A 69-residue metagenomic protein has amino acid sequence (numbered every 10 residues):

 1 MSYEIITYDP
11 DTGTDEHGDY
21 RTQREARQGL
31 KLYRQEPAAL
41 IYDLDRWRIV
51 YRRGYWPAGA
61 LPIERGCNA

Functional and structural regions predicted by a protein language model:
M1-E16, D43-L44, I49, P57: Short aromatic-glycine-(Arg/Gly/Cys) micro-motifs in beta-strand/loop hairpins
Y8-Q23, I63-N68: Acidic interaction surfaces
H17-Q35: Short, flexible N-terminal segments of the mature chain
Y33-A69: Short, mixed-charge low-complexity intrinsically disordered segments
